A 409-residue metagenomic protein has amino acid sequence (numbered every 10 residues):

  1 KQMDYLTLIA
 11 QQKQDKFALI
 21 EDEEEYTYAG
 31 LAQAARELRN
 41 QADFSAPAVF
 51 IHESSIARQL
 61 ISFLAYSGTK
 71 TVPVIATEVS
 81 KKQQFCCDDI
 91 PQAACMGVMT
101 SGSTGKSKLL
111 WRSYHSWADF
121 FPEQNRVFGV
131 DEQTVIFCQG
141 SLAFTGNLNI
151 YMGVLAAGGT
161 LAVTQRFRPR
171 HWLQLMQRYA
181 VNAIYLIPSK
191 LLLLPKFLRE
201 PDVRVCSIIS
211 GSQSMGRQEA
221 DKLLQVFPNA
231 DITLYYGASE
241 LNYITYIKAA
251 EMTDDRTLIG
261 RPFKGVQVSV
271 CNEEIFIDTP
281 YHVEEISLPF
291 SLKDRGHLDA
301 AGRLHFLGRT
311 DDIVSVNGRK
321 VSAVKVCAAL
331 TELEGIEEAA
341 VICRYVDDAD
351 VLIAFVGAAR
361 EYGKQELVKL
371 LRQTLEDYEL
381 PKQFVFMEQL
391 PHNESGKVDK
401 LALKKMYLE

Functional and structural regions predicted by a protein language model:
T7, Q12-D43, K81-K82, D88-D89 (+1 more regions): Conserved AMP-binding/adenylate-forming core of the ANL superfamily
E24, N40-V72, A76-V79, C138-S141: Conserved AMP-binding/adenylate-forming
I51, K293-E379: AMP-binding/adenylate-forming catalytic core of the ANL superfamily
C95-P122: Conserved AMP-binding A3 loop
D119-V135, A143-A183: Conserved AMP-binding/adenylation subdomain of ANL enzymes
V163, I184, N229-N272, V283-P289: Conserved ATP-binding loop and adjacent catalytic segment of the adenylate-forming AMP-binding
A183, P195-D254: Gly/Ser/Thr-rich phosphate-binding loop
E376-V398: AMP-binding/adenylate-forming catalytic domain of the ANL superfamily
